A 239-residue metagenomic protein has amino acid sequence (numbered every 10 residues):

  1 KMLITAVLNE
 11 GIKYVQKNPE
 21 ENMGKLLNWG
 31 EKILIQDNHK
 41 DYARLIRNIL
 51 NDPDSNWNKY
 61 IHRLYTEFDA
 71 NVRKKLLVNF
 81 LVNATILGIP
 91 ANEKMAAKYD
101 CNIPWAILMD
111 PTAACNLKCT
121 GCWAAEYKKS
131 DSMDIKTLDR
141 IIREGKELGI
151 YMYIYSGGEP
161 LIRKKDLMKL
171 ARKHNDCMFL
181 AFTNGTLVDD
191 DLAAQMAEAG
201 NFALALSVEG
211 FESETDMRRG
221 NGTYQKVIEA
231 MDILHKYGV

Functional and structural regions predicted by a protein language model:
K1-I61: Auxiliary Fe-S-binding modules of radical SAM enzymes
K1-L3, S132, G238: Short intrinsically disordered, low-complexity coil segments enriched in acidic
M2, E21, K40, R44 (+8 more regions): Generic alpha-helical secondary structure signal
D54-L108: N-terminal [4Fe-4S]-dependent radical SAM core
A96-A97, I107, K129-S130, L180-A181 (+1 more regions): A generic structural signal for short
D100-N102, A106-I135: Canonical Radical SAM [4Fe-4S] cluster-binding loop centered on the CxxxCxxC motif and its immediate flanking residues
I135-Y155, R163-V239: Radical SAM/AdoMet-radical enzyme domain recognition
